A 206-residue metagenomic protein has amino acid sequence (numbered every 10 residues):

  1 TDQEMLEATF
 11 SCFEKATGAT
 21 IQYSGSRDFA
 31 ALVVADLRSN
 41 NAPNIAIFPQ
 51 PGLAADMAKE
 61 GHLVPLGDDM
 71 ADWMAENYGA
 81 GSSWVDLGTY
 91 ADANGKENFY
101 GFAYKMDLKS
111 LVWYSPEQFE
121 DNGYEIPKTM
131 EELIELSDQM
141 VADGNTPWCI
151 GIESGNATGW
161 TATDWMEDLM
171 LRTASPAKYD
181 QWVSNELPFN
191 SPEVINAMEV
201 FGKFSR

Functional and structural regions predicted by a protein language model:
T1-A54: Early extracytoplasmic/lumenal segment of secretory-pathway proteins
A8, L53-D56, T161, L171-A174 (+1 more regions): Extracytoplasmic/periplasmic substrate-binding proteins
S11-G18, R38, A58-K59, A71 (+4 more regions): Sec-exported extracytoplasmic/periplasmic mature domains
A31-A42, E60, Q118-F119, E135-D143: Short helices/loops that flank or line small-molecule/ion binding pockets
P51-L111, T161: Hinge/lid segment of periplasmic solute-binding proteins
A91-Y104, S110, I134-L187: Extracytoplasmic/periplasmic solute-binding protein
E117-I126: Aromatic-glycine-rich donor-binding/catalytic loop that engages nucleotide-sugar donors across glycosyltransferases
S137-Q139, V183-R206: Glycine-centered hinge/linker elements that transmit conformational signals in sensory and ligand-binding systems
